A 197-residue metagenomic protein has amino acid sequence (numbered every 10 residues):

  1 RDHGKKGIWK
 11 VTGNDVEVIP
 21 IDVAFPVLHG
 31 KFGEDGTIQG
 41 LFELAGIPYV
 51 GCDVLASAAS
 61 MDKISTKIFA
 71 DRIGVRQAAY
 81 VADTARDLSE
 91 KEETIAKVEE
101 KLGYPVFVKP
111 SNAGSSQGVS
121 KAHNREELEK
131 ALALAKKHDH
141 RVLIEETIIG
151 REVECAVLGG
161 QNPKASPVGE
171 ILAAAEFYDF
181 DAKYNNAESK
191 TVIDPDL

Functional and structural regions predicted by a protein language model:
R1-L55, A59-S65, R72, D83-A96: ATP-binding N-terminal substructure of ATP-dependent carboxylate-amine bond-forming enzymes
N14-V18, S57-R151: Active-site nucleotide/adenylate-binding loops and adjacent lid/helix of ATP-dependent enzymes
D35-T37, Q117-G118, E154: Short glycine-/acidic-enriched loop or helix-start segments at secondary-structure transitions that form or flank
I47, A113, K183-N185: Short connector loops/turns at beta-strand edges and beta->alpha or beta->beta junctions
P48-C52, Q77, A165: Short hydrophobic/aromatic-enriched beta-strand-loop microsegments
S120-L197: Phosphate-binding site of ATP-dependent enzymes
